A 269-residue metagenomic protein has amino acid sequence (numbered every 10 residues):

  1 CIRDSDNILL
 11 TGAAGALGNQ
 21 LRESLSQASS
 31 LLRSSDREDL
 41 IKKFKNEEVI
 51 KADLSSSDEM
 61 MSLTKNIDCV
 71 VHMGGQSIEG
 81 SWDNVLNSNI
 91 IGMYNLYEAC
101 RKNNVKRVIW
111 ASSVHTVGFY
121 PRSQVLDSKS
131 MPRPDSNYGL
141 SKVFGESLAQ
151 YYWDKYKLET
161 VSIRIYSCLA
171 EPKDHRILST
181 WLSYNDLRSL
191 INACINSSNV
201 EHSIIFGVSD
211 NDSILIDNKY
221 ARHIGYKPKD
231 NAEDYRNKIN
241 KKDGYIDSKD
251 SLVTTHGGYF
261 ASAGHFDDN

Functional and structural regions predicted by a protein language model:
C1-D4: Conserved small/polar residues in nucleotide/adenosyl-binding loops
D6-Q27: N-terminal Rossmann NAD(P)H-binding glycine-rich loop of SDR-like oxidoreductase domains
I41, E47, K51-S88: NAD(P)H-binding glycine-rich loop region in Rossmannoid oxidoreductase-like domains and their noncatalytic homologs
S55, N84-N95, N103, V114 (+3 more regions): Glycine-rich NAD(P)-binding loop of the Rossmann-fold in SDR/ketoreductase-type enzymes
N87, P121-T160: Catalytic helix-loop patch of NAD(P)-dependent Rossmann-fold dehydrogenases
N95-R133: Conserved Rossmann-fold NAD(P)-dependent oxidoreductase catalytic core, especially the SDR/UDP-sugar
I165-E171, W181-H202, D210: Alpha-helical substrate-binding/gating segment
I204, D210-K227, K242-D267: Conserved C-terminal active-site "lid" loop/helix of NAD(P)H-dependent oxidoreductases that clamps the redox cofactor
